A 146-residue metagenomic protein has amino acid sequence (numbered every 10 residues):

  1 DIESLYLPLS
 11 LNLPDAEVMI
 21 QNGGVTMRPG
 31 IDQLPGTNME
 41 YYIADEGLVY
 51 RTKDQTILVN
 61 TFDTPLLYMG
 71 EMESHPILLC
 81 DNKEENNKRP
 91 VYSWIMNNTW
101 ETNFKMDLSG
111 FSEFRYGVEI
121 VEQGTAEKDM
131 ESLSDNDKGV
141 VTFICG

Functional and structural regions predicted by a protein language model:
D1-G146: C-terminal (or distal) subdomains of carbohydrate-active enzymes
